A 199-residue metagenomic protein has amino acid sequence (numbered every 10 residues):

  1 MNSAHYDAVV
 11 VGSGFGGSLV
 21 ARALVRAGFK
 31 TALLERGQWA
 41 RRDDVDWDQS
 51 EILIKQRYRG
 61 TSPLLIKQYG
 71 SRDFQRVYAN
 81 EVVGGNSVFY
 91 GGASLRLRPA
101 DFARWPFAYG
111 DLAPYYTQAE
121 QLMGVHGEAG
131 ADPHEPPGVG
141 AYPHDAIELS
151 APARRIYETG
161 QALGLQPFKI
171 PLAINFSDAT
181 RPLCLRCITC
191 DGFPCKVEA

Functional and structural regions predicted by a protein language model:
M1-G110, P114-T117: N-terminal glycine-rich phosphate/pyrophosphate-binding loop and immediately adjacent elements
F107-A199: Conserved redox-cofactor binding core of oxidoreductases
